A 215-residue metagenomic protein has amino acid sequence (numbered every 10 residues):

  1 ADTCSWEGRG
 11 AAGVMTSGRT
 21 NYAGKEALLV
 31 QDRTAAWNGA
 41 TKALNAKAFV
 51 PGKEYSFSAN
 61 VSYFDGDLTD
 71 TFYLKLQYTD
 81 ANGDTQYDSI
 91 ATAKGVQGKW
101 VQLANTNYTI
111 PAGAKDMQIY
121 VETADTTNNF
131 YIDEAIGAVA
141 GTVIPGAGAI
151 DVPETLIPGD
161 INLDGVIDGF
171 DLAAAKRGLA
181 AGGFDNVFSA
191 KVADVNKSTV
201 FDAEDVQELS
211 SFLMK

Functional and structural regions predicted by a protein language model:
A1, L28, N38-Y73, L103-I110 (+1 more regions): Extra-cytoplasmic beta-strand recognition segments
A1-L29: Extracellular glycan-recognition surfaces and repeat-rich motifs
P51-G52, Q97, A112, K197: Surface-exposed loops/turns
S58, Q118-E122, S210: Extracellular recognition modules
Y73-T79: Short, surface-exposed beta-strand/strand-loop-strand elements in extracellular ectodomains
N82-A114: Extracellular carbohydrate recognition and processing domains and analogous Trp-centered ligand-binding platforms
E122-A140: Extracellular carbohydrate recognition
A147-K215: Cellulosome-associated attachment modules in secreted, modular CAZymes
